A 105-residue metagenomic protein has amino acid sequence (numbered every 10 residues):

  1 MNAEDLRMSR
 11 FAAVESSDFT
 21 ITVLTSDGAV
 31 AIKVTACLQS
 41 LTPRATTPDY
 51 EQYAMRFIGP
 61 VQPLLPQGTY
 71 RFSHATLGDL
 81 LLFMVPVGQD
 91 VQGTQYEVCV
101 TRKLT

Functional and structural regions predicted by a protein language model:
M1-T105: Surface-exposed, beta-sheet-biased, low-hydrophobicity segments with strongly acidic/polar composition
